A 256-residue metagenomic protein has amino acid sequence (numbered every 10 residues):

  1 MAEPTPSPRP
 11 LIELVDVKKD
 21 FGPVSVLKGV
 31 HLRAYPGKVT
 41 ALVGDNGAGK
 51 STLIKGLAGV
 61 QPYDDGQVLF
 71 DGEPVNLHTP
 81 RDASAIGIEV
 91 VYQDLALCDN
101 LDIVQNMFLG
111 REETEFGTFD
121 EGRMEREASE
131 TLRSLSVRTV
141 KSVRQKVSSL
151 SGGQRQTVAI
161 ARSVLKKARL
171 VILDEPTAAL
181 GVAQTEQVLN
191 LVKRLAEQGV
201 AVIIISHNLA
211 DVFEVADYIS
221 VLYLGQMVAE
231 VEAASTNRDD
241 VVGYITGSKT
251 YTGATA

Functional and structural regions predicted by a protein language model:
A2-A256: Glycine-rich phosphate-binding loops of nucleotide-dependent enzymes
